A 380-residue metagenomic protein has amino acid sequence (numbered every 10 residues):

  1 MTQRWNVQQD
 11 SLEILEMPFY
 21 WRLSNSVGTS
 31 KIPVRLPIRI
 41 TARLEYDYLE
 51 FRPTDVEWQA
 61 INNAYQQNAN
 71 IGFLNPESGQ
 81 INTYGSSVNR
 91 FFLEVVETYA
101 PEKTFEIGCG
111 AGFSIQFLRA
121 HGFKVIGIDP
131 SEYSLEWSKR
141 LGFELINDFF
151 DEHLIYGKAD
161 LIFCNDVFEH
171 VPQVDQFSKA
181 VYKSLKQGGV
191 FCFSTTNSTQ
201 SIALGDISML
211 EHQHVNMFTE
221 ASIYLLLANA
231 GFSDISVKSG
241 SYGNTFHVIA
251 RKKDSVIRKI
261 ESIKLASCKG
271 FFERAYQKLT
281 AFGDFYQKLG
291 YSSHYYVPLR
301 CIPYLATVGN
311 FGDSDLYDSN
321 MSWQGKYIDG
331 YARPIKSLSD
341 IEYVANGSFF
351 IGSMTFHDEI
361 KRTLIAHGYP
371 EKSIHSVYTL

Functional and structural regions predicted by a protein language model:
T2-N165, F246, K253-L289, I302-P303: Conserved N-terminal segment of class I S-adenosyl-L-methionine
E13-I14, F232-G243: Conserved S-adenosyl-L-methionine
V27-R35, D206-A221: Acceptor-substrate binding/catalytic loop of class I
S87-G205, M217-I235, A250, P303 (+4 more regions): Conserved SAM-binding loop
I146, S236-K238, K336, I374-H375: General small-molecule cofactor/ligand-binding pocket signal
N197, N244, L380: Short beta-strand->alpha-helix junction loop in the catalytic core of nucleotide-activated group-transfer enzymes
H247-L380: Hydrophobic, well-ordered beta-alpha structural blocks that scaffold small-molecule cofactor pockets
